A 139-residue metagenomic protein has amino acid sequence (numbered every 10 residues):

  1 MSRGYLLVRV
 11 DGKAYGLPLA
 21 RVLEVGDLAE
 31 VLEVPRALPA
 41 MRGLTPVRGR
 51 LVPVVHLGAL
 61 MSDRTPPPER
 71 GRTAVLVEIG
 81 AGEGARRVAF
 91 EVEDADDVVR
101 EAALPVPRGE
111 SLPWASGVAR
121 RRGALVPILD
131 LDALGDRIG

Functional and structural regions predicted by a protein language model:
M1-G139: An acidic, low-aromatic, low-complexity terminal/linker signal
